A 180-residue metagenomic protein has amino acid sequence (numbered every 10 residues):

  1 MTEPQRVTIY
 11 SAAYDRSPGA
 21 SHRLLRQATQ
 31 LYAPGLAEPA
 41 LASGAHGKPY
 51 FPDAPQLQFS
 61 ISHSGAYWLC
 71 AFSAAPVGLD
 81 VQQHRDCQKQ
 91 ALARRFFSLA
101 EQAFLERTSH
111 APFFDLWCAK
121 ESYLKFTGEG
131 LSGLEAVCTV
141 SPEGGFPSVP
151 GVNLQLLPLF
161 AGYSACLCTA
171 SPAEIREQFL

Functional and structural regions predicted by a protein language model:
M1-L180: Core catalytic alpha/beta fold that binds nucleotide/phospho-ligands
